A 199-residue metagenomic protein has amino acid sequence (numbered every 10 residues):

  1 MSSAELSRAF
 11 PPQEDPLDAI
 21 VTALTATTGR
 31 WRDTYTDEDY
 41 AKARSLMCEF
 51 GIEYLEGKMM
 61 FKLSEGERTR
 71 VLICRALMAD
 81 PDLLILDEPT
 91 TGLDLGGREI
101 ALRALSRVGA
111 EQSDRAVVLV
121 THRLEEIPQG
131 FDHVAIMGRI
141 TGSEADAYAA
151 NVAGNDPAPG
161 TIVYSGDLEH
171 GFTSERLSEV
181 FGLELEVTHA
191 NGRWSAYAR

Functional and structural regions predicted by a protein language model:
E5-K62: ABC-family P-loop ATPase nucleotide-binding domains
I73-C74: Hydrophobic anchor residue at the start of the ABC signature
D80: Conserved catalytic motifs of ABC-family nucleotide-binding domains
L84-E88: Catalytic Walker B motif of ABC-type/P-loop ATPase nucleotide-binding domains
E99-S113: Helical segment within the ABC ATPase nucleotide-binding domain
T121-H122: H-loop/switch region of ABC-family ATPase nucleotide-binding domains
S165-R199: ABC ATPase nucleotide-binding domains
